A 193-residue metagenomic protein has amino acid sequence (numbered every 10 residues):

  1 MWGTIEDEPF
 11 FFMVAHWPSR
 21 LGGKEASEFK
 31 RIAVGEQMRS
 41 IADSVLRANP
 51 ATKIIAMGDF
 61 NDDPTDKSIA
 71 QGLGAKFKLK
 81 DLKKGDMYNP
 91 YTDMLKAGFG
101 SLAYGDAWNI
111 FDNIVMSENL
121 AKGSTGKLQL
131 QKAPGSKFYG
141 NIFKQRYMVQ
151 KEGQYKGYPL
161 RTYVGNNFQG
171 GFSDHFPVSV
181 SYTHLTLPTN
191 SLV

Functional and structural regions predicted by a protein language model:
M1-S19: Beta-strand-turn-beta hairpins that frame and shape the catalytic cleft of phosphate-ester-processing enzymes
W17-E36, T65: Active-site-proximal segments of metal-dependent phosphoesterases and phosphodiesterases across multiple
E25-E28, L95-Y104, V164-F168: Active-site rim elements
I32-P134, F138: Metal-dependent phosphoesterases centered on the DNase I-like endonuclease/exonuclease/phosphatase
G126-F168: Acidic, Ser/Thr/Pro-rich beta/coil linker or hinge segments at domain junctions
F172-P177: C-terminal functional modules
T183-T189: Conserved small/polar residues in nucleotide/adenosyl-binding loops
